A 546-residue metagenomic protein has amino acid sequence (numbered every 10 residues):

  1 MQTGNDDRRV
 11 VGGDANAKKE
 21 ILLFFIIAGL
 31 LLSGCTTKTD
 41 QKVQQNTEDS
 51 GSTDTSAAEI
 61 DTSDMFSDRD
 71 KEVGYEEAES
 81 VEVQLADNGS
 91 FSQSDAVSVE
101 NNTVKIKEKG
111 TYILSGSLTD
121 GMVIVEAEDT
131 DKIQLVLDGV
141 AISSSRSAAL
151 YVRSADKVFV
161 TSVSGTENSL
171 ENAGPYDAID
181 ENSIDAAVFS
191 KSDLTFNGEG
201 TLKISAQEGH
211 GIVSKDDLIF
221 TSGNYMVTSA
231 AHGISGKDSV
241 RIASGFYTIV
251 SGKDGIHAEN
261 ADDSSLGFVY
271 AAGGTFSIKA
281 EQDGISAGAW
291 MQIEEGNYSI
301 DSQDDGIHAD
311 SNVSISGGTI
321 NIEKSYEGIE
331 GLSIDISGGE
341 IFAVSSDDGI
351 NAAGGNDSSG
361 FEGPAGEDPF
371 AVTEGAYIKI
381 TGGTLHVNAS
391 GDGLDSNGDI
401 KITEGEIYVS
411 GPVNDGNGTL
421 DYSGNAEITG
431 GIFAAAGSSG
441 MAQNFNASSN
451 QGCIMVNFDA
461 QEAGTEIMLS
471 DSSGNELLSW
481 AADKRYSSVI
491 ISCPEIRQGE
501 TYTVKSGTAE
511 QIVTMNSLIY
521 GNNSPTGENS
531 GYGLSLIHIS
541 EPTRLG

Functional and structural regions predicted by a protein language model:
M1-S50: Gram-positive cell-envelope targeting signals
I26, C35-S540, R544: A composition-driven surface/loop motif
